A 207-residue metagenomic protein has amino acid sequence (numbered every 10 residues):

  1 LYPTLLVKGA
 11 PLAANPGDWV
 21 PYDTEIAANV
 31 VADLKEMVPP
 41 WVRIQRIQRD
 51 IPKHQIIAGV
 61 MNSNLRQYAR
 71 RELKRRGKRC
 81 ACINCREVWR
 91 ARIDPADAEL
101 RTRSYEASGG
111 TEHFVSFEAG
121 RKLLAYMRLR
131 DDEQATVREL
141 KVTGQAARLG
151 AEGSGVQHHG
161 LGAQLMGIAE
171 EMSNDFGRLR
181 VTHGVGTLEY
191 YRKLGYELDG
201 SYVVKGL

Functional and structural regions predicted by a protein language model:
L1-Y22, W41-Q67, V142-E152: Flexible glycine/acidic-rich beta-alpha junction loops that bind and position SAM and/or redox cofactors in anaerobic
G17-K35: Phosphate/diphosphate-binding loops
I44, V137, G184: Conserved, mostly hydrophobic/aromatic
D97-A98, R103-Q145: A conserved beta-strand-loop-helix scaffold within acyl/acetyltransferase catalytic domains
G153-M172: Conserved acetyl-CoA-binding loop-helix of GNAT-fold acetyltransferases
E171-H183: Conserved GNAT acetyl-CoA-binding A-motif
R180-E189, L207: Conserved beta-strand-loop-alpha-helix junction that forms the acyl-donor binding cleft
V185-Y202: Conserved active-site alpha-helix within GNAT-family acetyltransferase domains
